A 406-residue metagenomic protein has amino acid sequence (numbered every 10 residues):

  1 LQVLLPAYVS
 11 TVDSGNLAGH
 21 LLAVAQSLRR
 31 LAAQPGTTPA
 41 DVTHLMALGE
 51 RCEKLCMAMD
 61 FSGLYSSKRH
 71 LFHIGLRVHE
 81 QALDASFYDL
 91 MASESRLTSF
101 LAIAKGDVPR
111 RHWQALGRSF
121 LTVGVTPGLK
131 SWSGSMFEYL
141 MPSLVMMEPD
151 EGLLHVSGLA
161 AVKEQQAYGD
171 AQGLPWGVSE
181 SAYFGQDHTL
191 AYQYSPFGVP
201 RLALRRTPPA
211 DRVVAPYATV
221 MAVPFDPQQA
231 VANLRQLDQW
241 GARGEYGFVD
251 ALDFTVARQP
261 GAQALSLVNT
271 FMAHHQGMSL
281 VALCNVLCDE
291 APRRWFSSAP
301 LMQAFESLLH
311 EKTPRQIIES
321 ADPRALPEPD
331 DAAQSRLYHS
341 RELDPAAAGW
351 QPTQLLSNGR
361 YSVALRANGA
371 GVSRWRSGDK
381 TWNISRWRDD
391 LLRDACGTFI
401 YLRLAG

Functional and structural regions predicted by a protein language model:
L1-A325: Ser/Thr/Asn(+Pro)-rich, low-complexity disordered segments
N285, R293, Q303-G406: Anionic coordination/interaction segments
